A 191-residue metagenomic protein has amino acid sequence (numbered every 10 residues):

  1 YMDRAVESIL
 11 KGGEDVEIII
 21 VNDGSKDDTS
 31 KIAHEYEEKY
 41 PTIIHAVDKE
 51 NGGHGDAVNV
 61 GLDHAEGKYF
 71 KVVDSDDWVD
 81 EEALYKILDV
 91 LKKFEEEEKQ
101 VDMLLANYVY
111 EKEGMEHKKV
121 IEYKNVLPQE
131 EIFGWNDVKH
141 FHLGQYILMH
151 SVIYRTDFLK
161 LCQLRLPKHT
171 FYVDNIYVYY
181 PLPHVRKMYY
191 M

Functional and structural regions predicted by a protein language model:
D3-E7, S30-K31, N59, G67 (+1 more regions): Short alpha-helix within the catalytic core of nucleotide-sugar-dependent glycosyltransferases
E7-V16: Short, acidic, metal-binding catalytic loop of nucleotide-sugar glycosyltransferases
E17, I43-H45, D102, K187: Structural signature of beta-strand start/N-cap positions in the alpha/beta core of ABC transporter nucleotide-binding
N22-K31, G52-G53: A conserved acidic beta->alpha catalytic loop
D23, V73-S75, L105: Active-site acidic Asp-centered loop
D48-A65: Glycine-rich, basic loop-to-helix element that forms the pyrophosphate-binding segment of sugar-nucleotide handling
H54, W78-M191: Donor-binding/catalytic cores of nucleotide-activated saccharide and glycerol-phosphate transferases/polymerases
F70: Short aromatic/hydrophobic "clamp" motif used to bind/position activated sugar donors
